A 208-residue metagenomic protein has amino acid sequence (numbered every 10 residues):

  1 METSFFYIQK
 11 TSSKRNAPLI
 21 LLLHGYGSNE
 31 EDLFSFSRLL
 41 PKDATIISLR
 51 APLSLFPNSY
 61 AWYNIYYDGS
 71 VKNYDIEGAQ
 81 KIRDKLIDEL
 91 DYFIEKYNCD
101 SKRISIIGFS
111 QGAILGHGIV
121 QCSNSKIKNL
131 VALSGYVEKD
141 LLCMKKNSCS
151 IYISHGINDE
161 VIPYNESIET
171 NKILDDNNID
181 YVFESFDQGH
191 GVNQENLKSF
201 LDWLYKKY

Functional and structural regions predicted by a protein language model:
S4-C99: Serine-hydrolase catalytic machinery in alpha/beta-hydrolase-like enzymes
N98-G108: Alpha/beta-hydrolase fold nucleophile elbow
I106-G108, L133, S154: Short beta-strand immediately N-terminal to the catalytic nucleophile in serine-hydrolase-like folds
G108-G112, G116: Gly/Ala-rich beta-loop-alpha elbow adjacent to hydrolase catalytic centers
S125-V137: A conserved short beta-strand
Y152, I168-Y208: C-terminal catalytic histidine-bearing segment of alpha/beta-hydrolase fold enzymes
Y152-H155, D159: Short beta-strand/loop motif that positions the catalytic acidic residue of the alpha/beta-hydrolase fold
E160-E166: Conserved alpha/beta-hydrolase "acid-adjacent" motif
